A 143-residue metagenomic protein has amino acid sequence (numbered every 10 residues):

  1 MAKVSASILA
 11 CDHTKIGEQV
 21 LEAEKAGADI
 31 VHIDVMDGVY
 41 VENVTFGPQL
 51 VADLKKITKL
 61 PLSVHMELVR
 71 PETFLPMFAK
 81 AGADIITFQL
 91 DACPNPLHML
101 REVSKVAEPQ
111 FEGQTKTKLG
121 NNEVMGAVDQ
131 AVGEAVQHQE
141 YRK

Functional and structural regions predicted by a protein language model:
M1-A81, I85-T87, C93-N95, V124 (+2 more regions): Conserved N-terminal beta1-alpha1 strand-loop-helix module at the mouth
P96-R101: Extended, positively charged loop/linker patches that create polyanion-binding surfaces
V103-G120, V124-A131, R142: Short, compositionally biased segments
